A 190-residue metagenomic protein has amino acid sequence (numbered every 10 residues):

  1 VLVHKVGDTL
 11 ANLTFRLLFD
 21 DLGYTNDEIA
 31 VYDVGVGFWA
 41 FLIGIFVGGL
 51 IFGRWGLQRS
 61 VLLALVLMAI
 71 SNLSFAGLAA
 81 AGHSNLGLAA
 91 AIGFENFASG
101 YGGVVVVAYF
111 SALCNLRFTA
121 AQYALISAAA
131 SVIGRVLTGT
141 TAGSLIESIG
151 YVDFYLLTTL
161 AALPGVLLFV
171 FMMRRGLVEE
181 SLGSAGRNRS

Functional and structural regions predicted by a protein language model:
V3-N12, G103: Conserved extracellular-gate-facing transmembrane-helix segments in secondary transporters
H4, L13-A30: Short amphipathic helix-loop junctions that connect adjacent transmembrane helices in Major Facilitator Superfamily/SLC
I43-S60, I146-E147: Helix-to-loop junctions at the C-terminal end of transmembrane segments in multipass secondary transporters
V66-H83: C-terminal ends and interior cores of transmembrane alpha-helices in multi-pass membrane transporters/permeases
G100-N115, L125: Intracellular juxtamembrane helix-capping segments at the cytosolic ends of symmetry-related transmembrane helices
L113, R117-E147: A late C-terminal transmembrane helix in Major Facilitator Superfamily
T140-P164: A membrane-interface helix-boundary motif in multi-pass transporters
L156-R189: Multi-pass alpha-helical transporter architecture, strongest for 12-TM Major Facilitator/SLC carriers used
